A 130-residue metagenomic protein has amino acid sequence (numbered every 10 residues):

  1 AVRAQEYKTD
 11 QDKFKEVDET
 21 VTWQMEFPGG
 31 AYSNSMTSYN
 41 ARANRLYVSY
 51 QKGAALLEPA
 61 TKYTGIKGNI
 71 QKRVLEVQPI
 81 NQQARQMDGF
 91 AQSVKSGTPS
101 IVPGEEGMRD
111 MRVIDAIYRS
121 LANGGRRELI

Functional and structural regions predicted by a protein language model:
A1-Y32, T37-A43, E105: Rossmann-like dinucleotide-binding domain that binds NAD(P)(H)
P28-G30, K52, N69-I70: Glycine-centered tight beta-turn/hairpin loop motif at sheet-sheet or coil-to-beta transitions
G30, M87, G107-D110: Non-catalytic, hydrophobic alpha-helical segments
S38, A60-T61: Residue-level structural signal for beta-strand termini and adjacent loop
L46, T61-N69: Short polybasic amphipathic segments
G53-E58: Broad, structure-driven detector of short, well-ordered beta-strand segments within folded domains
L75, Q92-I130: C-terminal helix-rich "cap/oligomerization" subdomain common to oxidoreductases
E76-D88: Active-site loop of classical SDR/Rossmann-like NAD(P)-dependent oxidoreductases, centered on the catalytic Tyr-X3-Lys
